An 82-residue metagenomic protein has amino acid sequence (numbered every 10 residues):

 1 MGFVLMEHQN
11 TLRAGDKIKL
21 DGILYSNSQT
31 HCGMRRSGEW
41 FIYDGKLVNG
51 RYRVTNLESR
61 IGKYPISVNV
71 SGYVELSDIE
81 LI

Functional and structural regions predicted by a protein language model:
G2-G45, R60-G62: Beta-loop motif signature
L47-N49, Y64-P65: Short, solvent-exposed loop/turn segments that connect beta-strands within catalytic domains and beta-strand-rich
G50-N56: Short, solvent-exposed secondary-structure boundary/capping segments
L57-I82: Intrinsically disordered, low-complexity, charged/polar segments
